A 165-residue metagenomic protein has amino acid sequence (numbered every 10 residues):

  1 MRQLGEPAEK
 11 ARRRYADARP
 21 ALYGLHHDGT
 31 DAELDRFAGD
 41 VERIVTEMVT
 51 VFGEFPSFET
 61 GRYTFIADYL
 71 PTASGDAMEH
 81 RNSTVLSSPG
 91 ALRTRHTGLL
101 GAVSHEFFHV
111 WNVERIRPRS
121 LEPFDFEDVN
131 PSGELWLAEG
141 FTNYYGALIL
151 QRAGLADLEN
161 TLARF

Functional and structural regions predicted by a protein language model:
M1-E9: Extended, low-hydrophobicity, Ser/Thr/Pro/Gly-biased non-transmembrane segments
A8-A11, I116-F124, V129-F165: Acidic/His/Gly-enriched intrinsically disordered linker/tail segments that often contain short helix/coil "MoRF-like"
A11-E134: Juxtacatalytic substrate-recognition/specificity segment
